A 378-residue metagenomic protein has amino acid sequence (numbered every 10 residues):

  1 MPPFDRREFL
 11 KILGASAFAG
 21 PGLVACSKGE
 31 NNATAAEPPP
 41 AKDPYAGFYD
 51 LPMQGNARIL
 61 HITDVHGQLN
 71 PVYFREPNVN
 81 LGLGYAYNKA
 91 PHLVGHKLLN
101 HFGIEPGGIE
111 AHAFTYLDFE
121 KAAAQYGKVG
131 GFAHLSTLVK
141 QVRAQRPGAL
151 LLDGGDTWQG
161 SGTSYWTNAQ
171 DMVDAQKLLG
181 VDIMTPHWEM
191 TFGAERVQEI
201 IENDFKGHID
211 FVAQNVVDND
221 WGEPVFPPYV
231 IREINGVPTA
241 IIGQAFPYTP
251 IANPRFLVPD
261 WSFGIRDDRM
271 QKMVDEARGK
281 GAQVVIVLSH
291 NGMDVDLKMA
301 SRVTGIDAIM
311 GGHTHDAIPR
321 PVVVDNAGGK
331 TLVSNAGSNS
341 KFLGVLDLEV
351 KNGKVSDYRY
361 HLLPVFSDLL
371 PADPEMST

Functional and structural regions predicted by a protein language model:
F4, E8-G14, G20, S27-S367: Acidic, metal/ion-coordinating pockets
L370-T378: Hard-cation-handling environments
